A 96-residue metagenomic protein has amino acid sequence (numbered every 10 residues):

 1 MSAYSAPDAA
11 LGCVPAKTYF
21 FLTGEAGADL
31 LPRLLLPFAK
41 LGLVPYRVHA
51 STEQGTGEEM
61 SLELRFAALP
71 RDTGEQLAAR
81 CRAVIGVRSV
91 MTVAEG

Functional and structural regions predicted by a protein language model:
S2-G96: A conserved regulatory-domain signal marking ACT and ACT-like small-molecule sensing domains and adjacent regulatory
